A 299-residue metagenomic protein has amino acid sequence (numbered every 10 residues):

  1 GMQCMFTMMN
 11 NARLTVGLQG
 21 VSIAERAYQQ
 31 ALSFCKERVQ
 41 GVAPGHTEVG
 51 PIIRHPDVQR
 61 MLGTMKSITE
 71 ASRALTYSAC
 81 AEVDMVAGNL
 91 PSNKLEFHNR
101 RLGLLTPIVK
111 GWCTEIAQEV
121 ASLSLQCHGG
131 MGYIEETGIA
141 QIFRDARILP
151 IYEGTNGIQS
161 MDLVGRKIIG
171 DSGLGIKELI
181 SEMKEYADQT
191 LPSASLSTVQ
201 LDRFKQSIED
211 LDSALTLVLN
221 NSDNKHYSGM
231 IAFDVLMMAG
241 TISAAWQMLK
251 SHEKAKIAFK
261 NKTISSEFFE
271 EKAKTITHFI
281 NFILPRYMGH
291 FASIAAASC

Functional and structural regions predicted by a protein language model:
G1-A12, A31-I53, L211-K225: A glycine-rich, basic-preceded beta-loop-alpha segment at the flavin cofactor/substrate interface of flavin-utilizing
G1-G20, P150, S160, R166-Q206: FAD-binding core of flavoproteins
A43, P51, V58-Q59, K66 (+3 more regions): N-terminal leader/propeptide and maturation segments of large enzyme subunits in energy/redox metabolism and hydrolases
H55-V58, M65-L75, A79-E82, G157 (+1 more regions): Extended, well-ordered alpha-helical scaffold/bundle regions in very large, multi-domain proteins
E70-K110, L215-A232, E253-E267: C-terminal helix-coil-helix/basic helical segment that borders enzyme active sites and/or dimer interfaces and provides
S78, R100-I180, H278-C299: Alpha-helix capping/hinge segments and adjacent helical runs
G170, Y186-C299: C-terminal amphipathic alpha-helical interaction region
